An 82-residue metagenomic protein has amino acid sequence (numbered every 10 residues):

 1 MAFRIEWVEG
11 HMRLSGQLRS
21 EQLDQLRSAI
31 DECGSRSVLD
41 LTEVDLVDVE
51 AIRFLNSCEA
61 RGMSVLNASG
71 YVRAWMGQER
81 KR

Functional and structural regions predicted by a protein language model:
M1-G10: Short beta-strand/loop segment at the start of cytosolic alpha/beta domains
V8, L14-R82: Amphipathic alpha-helical interaction surfaces in cytosolic regulatory modules
